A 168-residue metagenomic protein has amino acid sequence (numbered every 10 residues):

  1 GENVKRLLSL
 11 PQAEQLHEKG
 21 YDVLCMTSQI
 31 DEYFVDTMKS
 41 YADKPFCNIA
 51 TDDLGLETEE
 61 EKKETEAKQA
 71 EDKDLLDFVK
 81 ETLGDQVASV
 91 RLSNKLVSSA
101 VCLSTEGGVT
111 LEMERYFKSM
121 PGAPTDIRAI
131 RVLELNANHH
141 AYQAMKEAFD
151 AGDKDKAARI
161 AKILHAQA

Functional and structural regions predicted by a protein language model:
G1-A168: Long, intrinsically disordered, charge-dense linkers/tails
